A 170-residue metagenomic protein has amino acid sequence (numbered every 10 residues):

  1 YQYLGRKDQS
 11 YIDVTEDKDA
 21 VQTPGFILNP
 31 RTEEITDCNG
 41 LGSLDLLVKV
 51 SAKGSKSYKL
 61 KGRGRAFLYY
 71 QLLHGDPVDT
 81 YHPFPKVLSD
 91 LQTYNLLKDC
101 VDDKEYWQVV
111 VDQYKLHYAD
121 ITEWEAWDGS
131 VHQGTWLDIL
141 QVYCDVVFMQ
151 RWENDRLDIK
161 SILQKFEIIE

Functional and structural regions predicted by a protein language model:
Y1-I169: Extended two-metal-dependent nuclease catalytic cores across DNA- and RNA-processing enzymes
